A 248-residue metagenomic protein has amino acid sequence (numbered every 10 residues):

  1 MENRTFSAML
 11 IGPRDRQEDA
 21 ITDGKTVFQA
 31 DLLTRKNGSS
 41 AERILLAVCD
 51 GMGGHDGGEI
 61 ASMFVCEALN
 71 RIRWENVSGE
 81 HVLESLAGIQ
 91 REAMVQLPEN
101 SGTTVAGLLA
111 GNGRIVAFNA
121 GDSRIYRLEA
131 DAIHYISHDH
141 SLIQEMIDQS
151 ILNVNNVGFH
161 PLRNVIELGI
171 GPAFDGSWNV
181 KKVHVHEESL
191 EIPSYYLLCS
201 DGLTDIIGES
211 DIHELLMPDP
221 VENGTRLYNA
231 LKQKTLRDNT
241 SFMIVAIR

Functional and structural regions predicted by a protein language model:
M1-R248: PP2C/PPM-type serine/threonine phosphatase catalytic domain
